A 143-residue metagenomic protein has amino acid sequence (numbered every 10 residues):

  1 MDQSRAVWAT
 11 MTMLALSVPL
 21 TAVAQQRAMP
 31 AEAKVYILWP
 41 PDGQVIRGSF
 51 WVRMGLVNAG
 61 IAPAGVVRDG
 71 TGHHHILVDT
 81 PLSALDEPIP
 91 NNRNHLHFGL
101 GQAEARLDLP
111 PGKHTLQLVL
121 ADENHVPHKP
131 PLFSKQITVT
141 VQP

Functional and structural regions predicted by a protein language model:
A9-P19: Bacterial N-terminal signal peptides
Q26-R47: Short, compositionally biased P/S/T/A/G/V-rich stretches that sit at domain boundaries
G48, P110-G112: A glycine-anchored, Pro-Gly-centered beta-turn/N-cap motif
G55-V66: Short amphipathic, basic-aromatic surface patches that mediate peripheral association with negatively charged
V66-H74, F133: Short coil-to-beta strand junction motifs in C2/discoidin
S83-L85, A121-K129: Short acidic/polar inter-strand loop motif in beta-rich domains
P130-P143: Short beta-strand elements
